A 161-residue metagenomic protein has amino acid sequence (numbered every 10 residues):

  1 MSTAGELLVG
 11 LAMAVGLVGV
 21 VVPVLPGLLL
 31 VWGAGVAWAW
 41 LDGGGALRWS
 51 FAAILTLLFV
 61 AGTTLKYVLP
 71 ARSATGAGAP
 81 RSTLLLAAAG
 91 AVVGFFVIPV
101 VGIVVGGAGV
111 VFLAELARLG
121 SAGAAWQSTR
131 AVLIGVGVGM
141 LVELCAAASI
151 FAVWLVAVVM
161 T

Functional and structural regions predicted by a protein language model:
M1-A4, W40-A87, E115-V138: Membrane-interfacial helix-loop-helix
L11-G16, A34-G35, L86-G94, A131: Hydrophobic, membrane-inserted alpha-helices
A14-L30, A91-V100: Transmembrane alpha-helix interface/packing and boundary motifs in multi-pass membrane proteins, characterized by
V21-V31, G76-L85: Short, non-helical or kinked segments that cap or interrupt transmembrane helices
L30-L47, A89-F95, G109-R118: Interfacial segments of multi-pass membrane proteins
G33, L69-P70, G109, F151: Hydrophobic/aromatic residues in alpha-helical transmembrane segments
T63-T64, V92-L116, G120, V136 (+1 more regions): Mid-bilayer segments of alpha-helical transmembrane spans in multi-pass integral membrane proteins that mediate
I150-T161: Juxtamembrane boundary at the C-terminal end of a transmembrane helix
